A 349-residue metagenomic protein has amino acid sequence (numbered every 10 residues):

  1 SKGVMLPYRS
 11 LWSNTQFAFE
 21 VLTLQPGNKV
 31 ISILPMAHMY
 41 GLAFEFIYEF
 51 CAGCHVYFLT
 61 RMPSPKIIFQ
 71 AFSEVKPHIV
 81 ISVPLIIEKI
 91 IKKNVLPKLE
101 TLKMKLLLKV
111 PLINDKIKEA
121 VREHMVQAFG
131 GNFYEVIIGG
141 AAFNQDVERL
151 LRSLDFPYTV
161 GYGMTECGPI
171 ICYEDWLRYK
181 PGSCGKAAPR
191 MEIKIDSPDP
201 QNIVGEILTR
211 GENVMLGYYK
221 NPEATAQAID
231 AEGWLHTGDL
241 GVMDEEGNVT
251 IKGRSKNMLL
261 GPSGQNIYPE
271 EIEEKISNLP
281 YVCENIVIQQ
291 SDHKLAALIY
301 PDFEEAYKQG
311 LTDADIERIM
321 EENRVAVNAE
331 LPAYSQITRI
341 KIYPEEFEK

Functional and structural regions predicted by a protein language model:
S1-G3: Conserved adenylation A10 loop of the ANL superfamily
Y8, W12-K29, M36-H124: Conserved AMP-binding/adenylation subdomain of ANL enzymes
H78-I81, I91-Y179, C283-E284: Gly/Ser/Thr-rich phosphate-binding loop
V80-V83, I193, G247, I276 (+1 more regions): Residue-level signal for inorganic ion chemistry
A187, K194, Q201-G261, Q289: Conserved ATP-binding/catalytic segment of the ANL
D196, L240, E245, L279-F303: C-terminal boundary motif of the adenylate-forming
V214, N248-S277, E304-D315, A333-I337: Adenylate-forming
E284, H293, V325-K349: Conserved C-terminal "lid"/linker of ANL adenylate-forming enzymes
